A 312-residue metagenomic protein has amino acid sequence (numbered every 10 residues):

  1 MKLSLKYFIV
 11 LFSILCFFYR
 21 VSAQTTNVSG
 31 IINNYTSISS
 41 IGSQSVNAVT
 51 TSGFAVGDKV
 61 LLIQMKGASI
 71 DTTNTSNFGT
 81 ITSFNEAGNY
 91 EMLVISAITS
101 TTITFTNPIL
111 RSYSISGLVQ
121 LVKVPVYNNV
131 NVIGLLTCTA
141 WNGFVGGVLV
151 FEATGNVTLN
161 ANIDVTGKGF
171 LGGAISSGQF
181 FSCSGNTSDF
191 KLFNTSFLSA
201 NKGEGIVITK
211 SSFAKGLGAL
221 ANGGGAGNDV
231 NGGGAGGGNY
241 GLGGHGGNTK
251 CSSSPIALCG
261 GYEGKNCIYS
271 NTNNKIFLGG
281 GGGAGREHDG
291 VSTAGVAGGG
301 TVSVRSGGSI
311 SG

Functional and structural regions predicted by a protein language model:
M1-T25: Bacterial Sec-dependent N-terminal signal peptides
Q24-Y90, S96-T106, L135-G146: Autoprocessing Asn-cyclization modules and mimics
G53-K66, R111-N129, A161-N162: Extended Gly/Ser/Thr-rich low-complexity repeat segments, especially those forming or decorating extracellular
S69-D71, Y113, G172: Short active-site-adjacent helix-start/loop capping segments
T99-V119, F151: Short solvent-exposed strand/turn elements
N129, T137-G312: Glycine-centric low-complexity/flexibility signal
